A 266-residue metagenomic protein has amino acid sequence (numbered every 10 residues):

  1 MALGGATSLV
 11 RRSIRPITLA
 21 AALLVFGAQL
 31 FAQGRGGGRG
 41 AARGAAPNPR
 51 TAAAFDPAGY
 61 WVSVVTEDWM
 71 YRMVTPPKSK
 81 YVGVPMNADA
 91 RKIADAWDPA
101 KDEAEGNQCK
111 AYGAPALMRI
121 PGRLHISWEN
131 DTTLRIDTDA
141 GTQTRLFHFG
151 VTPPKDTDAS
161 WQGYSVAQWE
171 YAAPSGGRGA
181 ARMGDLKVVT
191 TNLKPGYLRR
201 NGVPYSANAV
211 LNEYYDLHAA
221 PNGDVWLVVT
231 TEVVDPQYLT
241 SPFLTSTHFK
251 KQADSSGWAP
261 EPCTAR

Functional and structural regions predicted by a protein language model:
M1-I14: N-terminal secretory signal peptides that target proteins for export/translocation
R11, F26, G83-P85: N-terminal non-cleavable signal-anchor helices
P16-Q29: Bacterial N-terminal signal peptides
L30-R266: PEST-like low-complexity, intrinsically disordered acidic/proline/serine-rich tracts that flank trafficking/processing
